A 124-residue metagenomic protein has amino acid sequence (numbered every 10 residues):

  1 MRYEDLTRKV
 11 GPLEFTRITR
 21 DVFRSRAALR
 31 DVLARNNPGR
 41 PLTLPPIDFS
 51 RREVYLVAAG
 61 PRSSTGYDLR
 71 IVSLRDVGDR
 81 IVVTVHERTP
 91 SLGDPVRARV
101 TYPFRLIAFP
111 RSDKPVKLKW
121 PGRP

Functional and structural regions predicted by a protein language model:
M1-P124: Exposed, flexible binding/inhibitory loops of compact, secreted disulfide-stabilized domains
